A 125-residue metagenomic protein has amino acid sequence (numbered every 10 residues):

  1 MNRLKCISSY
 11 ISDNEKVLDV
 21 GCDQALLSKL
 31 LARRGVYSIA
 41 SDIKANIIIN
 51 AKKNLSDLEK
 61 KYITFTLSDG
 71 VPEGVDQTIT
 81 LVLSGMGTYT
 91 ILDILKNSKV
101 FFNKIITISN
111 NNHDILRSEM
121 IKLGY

Functional and structural regions predicted by a protein language model:
M1-D13: Conserved alpha-helix/loop element of class I SAM-dependent methyltransferases that forms part of the SAM/SAH-binding
R3, I79, M86-Y125: Class I S-adenosyl-L-methionine
N14-D23: Conserved class I S-adenosyl-L-methionine
A25, K29: Glycine-rich SAM-binding Motif I of class I
A32-R33: Gly/Ala-rich phosphate-binding loop of Rossmann-like dinucleotide-binding domains, activating on the conserved
Y37-D42: Conserved SAM-binding motif I beta-strand of class I
K44-N46: Conserved SAM/SAH-binding beta-strand->alpha-helix loop
I49-V75: S-adenosyl-L-methionine
